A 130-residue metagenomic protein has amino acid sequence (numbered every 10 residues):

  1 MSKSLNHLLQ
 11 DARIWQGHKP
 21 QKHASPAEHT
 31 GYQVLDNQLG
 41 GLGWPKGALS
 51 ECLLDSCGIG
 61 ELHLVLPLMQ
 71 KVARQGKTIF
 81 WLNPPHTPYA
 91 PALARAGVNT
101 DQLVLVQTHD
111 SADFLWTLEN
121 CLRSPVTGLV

Functional and structural regions predicted by a protein language model:
M1-W81, P91, R95-T100: Detector for small/aliphatic-rich hydrophobic stretches
G76-L129: Conserved inter-motif catalytic segment of the P-loop NTP-binding fold
